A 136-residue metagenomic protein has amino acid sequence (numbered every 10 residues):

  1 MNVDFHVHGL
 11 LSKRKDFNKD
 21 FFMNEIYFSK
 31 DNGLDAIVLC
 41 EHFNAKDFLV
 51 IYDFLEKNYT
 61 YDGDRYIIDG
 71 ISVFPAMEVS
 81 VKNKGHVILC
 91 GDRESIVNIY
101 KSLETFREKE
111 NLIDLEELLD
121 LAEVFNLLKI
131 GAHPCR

Functional and structural regions predicted by a protein language model:
M1-V81: An N-terminally biased module of ancient metal coordination in phosphate/nucleic-acid-related enzymes
D47-R136: Extended substrate/RNA-proximal surfaces in nucleic-acid metabolism proteins
